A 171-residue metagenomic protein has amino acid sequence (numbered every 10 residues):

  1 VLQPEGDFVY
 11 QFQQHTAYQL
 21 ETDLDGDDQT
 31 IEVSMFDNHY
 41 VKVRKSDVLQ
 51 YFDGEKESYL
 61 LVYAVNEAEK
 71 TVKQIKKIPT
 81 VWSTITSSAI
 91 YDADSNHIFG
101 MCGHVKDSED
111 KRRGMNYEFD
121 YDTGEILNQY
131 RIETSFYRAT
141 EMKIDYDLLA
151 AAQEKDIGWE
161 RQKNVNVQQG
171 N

Functional and structural regions predicted by a protein language model:
V1-N171: Histidine-/acidic-rich catalytic cores in large beta-rich domains
